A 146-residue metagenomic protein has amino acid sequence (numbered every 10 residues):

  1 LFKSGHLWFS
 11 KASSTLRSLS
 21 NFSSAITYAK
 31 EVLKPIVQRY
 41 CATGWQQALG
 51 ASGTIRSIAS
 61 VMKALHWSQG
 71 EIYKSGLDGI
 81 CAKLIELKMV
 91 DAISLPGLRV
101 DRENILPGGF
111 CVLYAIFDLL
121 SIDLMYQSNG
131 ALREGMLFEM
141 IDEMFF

Functional and structural regions predicted by a protein language model:
L1-F146: Helical "lid/coupling" subdomains associated with nucleotide-phosphate turnover
